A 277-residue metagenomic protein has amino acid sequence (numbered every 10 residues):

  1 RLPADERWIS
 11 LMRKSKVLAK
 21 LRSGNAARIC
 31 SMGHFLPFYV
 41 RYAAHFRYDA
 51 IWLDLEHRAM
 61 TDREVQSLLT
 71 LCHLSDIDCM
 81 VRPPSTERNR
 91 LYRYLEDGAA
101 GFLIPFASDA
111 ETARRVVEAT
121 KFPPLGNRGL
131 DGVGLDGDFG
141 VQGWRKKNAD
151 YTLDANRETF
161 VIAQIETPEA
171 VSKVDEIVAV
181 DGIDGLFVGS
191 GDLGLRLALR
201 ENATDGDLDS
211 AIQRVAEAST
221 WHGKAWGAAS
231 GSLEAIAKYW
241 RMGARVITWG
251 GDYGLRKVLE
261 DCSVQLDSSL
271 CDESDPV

Functional and structural regions predicted by a protein language model:
W8-C79, S85-T86, E118, A179-I183: Conserved N-terminal beta1-alpha1 strand-loop-helix module at the mouth
W8-S31, Q142-R157, Q213-R214, W221: N-terminal amphipathic alpha-helix/helix-capping segment at the start of soluble metabolic enzymes
L21-P37, R82-P84, T159-S172, A225-S230: Active-site mouth loops of central-metabolism enzymes
C30, D54, F102, V116 (+3 more regions): Conserved, mostly hydrophobic/aromatic
D62-R88, Y92-E96, T120-L125, N156 (+1 more regions): Alpha-helix-loop-beta-strand connector modules within alpha/beta enzyme cores
L68, A110-G126, L255-P276: C-terminal helical cap(s) of enzyme catalytic domains, especially alpha/beta-barrels
N89, G101-V180: Conserved anion-binding
G101-R115, L186-L197, R245-C262: Glycine-rich phosphate-binding active-site loops on the catalytic face of alpha/beta enzymes
